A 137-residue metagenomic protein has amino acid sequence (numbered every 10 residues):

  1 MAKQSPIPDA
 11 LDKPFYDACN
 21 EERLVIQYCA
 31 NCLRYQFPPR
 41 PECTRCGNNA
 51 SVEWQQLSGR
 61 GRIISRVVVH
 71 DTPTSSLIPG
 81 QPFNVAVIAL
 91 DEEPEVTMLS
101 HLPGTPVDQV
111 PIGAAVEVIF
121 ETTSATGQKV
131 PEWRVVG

Functional and structural regions predicted by a protein language model:
M1-L24: Flexible extramembrane loops and terminal tails that flank transmembrane helices in small membrane-associated subunits
R23-I26, R40: Residues immediately within or flanking Cys/His clusters that coordinate Zn2+ in small zinc-binding modules
A30-L33, G47: Cys/His-coordinated zinc-binding microdomains
F37, S51-E53: Short functional micro-motifs and their immediate structural scaffolds
P41-N48: Cysteine-rich micro-motifs
I64-P103: Glycine-rich active-site loops that engage anionic ligands at enzyme catalytic sites
E93, M98-G137: Well-ordered alpha/beta subsegment
